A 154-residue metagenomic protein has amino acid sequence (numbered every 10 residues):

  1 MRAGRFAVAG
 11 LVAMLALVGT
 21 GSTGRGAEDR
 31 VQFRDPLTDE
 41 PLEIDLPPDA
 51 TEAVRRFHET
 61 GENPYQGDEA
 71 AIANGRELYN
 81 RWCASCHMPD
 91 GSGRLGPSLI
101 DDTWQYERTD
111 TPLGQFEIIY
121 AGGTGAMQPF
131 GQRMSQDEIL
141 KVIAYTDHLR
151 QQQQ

Functional and structural regions predicted by a protein language model:
M1-G10: Bacterial N-terminal signal peptides that target proteins for export
A9-V18: Bacterial N-terminal signal peptides
G21-N74, T109-D110, G131-H148: Periplasmic c-type cytochrome electron-transfer domains
E52-R55, D68-D90, Q105, L113-A121: Sequence/structural segment immediately N-terminal to covalent heme-attachment motifs in c-type and related
S92, H148-Q154: Inter-heme linker and motif-flanking segments adjacent to c-type heme-binding CXXCH motifs in c-type cytochromes
L95-I100: Short cysteine/histidine-rich zinc-coordinating motifs and their immediately flanking basic loops
